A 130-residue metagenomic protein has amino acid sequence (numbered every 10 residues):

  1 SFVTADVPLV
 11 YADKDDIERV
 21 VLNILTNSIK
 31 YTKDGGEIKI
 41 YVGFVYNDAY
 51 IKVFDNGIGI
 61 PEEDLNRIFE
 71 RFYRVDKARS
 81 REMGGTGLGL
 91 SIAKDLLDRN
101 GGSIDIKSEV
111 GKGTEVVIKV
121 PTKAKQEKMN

Functional and structural regions predicted by a protein language model:
A5, L9-A12: Conserved micro-motifs of the catalytic ATP-binding
I17-E18: A residue-level detector for a conserved hydrophobic packing site within the catalytic ATP-binding domain
S28-I29: Short helix-loop "hinge" at the ATP-lid/N-box region of the Bergerat-fold HATPase_c
G35-N47: Short beta-strand/loop element within the Bergerat-fold HATPase_c
D55: Acidic ATP/Mg2+-coordinating residue in the GHKL
I60-R74: Short conserved segment of the HATPase_c
G101-G102: Conserved glycine-rich
